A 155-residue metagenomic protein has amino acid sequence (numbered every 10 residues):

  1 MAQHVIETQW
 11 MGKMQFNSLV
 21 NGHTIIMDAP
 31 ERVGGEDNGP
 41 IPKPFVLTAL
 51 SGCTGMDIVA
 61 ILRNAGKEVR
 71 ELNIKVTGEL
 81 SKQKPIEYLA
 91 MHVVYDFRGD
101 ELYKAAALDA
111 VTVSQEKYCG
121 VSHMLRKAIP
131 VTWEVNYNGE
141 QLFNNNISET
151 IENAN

Functional and structural regions predicted by a protein language model:
M1-T48, V59-N155: Extended beta-strand/beta-hairpin segments
M56: Short glycine/serine/threonine-rich phosphate/pyrophosphate-binding segments that cradle anionic phosphate groups
